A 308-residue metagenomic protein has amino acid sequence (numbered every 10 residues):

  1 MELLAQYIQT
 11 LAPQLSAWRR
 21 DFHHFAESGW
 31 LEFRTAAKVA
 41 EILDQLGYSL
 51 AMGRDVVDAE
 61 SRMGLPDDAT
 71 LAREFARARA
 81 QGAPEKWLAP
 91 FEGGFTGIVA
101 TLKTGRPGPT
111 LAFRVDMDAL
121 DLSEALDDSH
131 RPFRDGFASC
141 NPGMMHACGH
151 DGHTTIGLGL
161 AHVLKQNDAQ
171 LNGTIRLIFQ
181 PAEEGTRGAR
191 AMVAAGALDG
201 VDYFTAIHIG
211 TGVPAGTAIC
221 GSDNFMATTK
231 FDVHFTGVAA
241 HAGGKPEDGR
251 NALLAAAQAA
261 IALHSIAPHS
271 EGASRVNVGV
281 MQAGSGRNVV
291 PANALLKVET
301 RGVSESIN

Functional and structural regions predicted by a protein language model:
E2-H146, T155, G159, Q170-L171: Acidic/His- and Gly-rich active-site-bordering loop/insert found across diverse amide/peptide-bond hydrolases
F22, M192, V298: Residue-level signal for inorganic ion chemistry
S28-G29, A242, E305: Short strand->helix junction
A51, A112, R176-I178, F204-A206 (+1 more regions): Structural recognition of the beta-strand scaffold that forms the well-ordered cores of secreted hydrolase catalytic
D55-V56, I209, G302: Residue-level "edge-of-site" marker
G64, I98, L120-L122, F133-M145 (+4 more regions): Histidine/acidic-residue-rich, glycine-tolerant segments that coordinate divalent metal ions
R287-N308: A conserved active-site cap/scaffold subdomain adjacent to cofactor or substrate pockets
